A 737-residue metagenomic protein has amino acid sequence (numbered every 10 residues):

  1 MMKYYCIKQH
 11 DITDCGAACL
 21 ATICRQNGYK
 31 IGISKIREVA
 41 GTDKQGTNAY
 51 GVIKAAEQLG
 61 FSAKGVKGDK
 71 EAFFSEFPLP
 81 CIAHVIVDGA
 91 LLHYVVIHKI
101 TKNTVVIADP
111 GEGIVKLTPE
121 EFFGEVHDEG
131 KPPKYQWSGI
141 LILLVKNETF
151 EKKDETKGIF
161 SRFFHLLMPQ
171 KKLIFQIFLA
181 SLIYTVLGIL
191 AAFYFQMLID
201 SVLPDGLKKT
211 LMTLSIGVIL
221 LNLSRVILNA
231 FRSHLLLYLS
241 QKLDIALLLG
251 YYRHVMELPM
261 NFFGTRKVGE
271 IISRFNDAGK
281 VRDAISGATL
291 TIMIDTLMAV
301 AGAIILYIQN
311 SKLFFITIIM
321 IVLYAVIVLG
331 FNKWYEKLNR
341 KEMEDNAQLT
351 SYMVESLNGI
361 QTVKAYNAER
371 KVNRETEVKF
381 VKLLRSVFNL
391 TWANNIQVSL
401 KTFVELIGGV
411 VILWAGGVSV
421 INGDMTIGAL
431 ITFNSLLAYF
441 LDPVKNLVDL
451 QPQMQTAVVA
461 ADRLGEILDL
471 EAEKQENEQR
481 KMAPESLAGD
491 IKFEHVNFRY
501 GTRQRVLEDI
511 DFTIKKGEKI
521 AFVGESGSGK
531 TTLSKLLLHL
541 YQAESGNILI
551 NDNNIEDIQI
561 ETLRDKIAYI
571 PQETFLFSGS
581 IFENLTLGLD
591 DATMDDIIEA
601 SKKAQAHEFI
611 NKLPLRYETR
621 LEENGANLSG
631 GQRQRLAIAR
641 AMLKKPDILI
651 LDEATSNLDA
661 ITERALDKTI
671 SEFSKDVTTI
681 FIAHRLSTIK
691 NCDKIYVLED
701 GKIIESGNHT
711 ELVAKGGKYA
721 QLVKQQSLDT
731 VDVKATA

Functional and structural regions predicted by a protein language model:
M1-K70, E76-F77, L91, T101: Cysteine-nucleophile protease catalytic domains, especially the papain-like/related folds used in DUB/UBL proteases
A40-T47, F74-Q176, A180: Noncatalytic regulatory segments and standalone regulatory/sensor domains
I174-L228, L235, Y307-K312, G423 (+1 more regions): Transmembrane helix-loop-helix hairpins at lipid-water interfaces of multipass membrane proteins, especially the type-1
F195-Q196, L236, Y251-A301, N358 (+4 more regions): Juxtamembrane loop-to-helix connectors within ABC transporter transmembrane domains
L214-R225, N229, T291-K341, I412-M425 (+2 more regions): Transmembrane helices of ABC transporter permease
V255, T376, L464, F493-H495: Conserved catalytic Walker-motif region of ABC-type ATPase nucleotide-binding domains
D345, L349, K364-A368, W392 (+1 more regions): Cytosolic ends of transmembrane helices, especially the final helix of ABC transmembrane type-1 domains
P484-A737: ABC-type nucleotide-binding domain
